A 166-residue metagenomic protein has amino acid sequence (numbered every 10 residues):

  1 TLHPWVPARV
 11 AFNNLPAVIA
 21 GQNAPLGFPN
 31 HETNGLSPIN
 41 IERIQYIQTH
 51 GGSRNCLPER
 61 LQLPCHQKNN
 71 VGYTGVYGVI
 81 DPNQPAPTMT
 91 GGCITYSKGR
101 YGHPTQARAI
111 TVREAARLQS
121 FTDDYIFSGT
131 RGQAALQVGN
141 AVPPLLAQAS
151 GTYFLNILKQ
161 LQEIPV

Functional and structural regions predicted by a protein language model:
T1-N30: Flexible, glycine-/basic-rich loop-and-beta segments that form/coincide with the SAM-dependent methyltransferase
P29-V166: C-terminal target-recognition/interaction regions appended to catalytic cores
